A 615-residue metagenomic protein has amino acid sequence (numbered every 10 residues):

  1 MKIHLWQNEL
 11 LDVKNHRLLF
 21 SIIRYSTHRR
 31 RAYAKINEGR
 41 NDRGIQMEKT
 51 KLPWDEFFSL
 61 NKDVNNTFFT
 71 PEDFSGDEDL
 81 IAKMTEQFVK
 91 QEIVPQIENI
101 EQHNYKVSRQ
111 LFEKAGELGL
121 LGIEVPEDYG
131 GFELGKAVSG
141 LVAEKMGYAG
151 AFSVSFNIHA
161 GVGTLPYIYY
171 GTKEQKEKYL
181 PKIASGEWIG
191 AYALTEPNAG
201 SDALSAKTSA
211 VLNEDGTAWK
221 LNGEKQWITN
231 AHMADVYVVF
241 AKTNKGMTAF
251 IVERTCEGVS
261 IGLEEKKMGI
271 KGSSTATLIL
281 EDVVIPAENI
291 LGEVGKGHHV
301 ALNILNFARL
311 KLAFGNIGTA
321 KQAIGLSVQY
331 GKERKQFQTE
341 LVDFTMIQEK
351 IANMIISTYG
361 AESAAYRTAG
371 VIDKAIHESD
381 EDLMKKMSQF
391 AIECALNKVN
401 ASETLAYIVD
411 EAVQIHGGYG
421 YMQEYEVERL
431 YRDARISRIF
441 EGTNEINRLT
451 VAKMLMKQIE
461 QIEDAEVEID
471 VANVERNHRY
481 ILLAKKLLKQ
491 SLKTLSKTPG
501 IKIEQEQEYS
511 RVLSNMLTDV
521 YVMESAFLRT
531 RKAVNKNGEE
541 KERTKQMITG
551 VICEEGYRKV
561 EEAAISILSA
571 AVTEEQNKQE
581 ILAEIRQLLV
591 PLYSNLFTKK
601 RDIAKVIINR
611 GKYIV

Functional and structural regions predicted by a protein language model:
H16, G44-Y148, Y170, Q175 (+4 more regions): Alpha-helical interface subdomain recognition
S155-E174, G200-A203, V211-D215: N-terminal glycine-rich flavin-associated loop
G186-L194: A short, Trp-centered hydrophobic/proline-enriched beta-strand micro-motif
T217-A218, N222-I261: A short core secondary-structure module
E257-P286: Flexible, small-/acidic-enriched active-site or ligand-binding loops
D282-V300: Long, acidic (Asp/Glu-rich), low-complexity accessory segments flanking structured domains
